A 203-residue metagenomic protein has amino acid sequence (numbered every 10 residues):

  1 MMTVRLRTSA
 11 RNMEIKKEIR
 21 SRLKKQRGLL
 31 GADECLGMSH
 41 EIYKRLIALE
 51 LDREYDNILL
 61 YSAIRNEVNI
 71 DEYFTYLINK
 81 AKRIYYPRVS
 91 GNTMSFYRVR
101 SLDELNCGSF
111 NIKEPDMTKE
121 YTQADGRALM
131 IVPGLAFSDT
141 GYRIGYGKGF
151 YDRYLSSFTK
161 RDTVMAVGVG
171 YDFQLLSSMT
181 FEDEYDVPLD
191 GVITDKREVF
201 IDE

Functional and structural regions predicted by a protein language model:
M1-N12: N-terminal amphipathic/basic-hydrophobic helices that include classical n-h-c signal peptides and signal-anchor
R11-G126: N-terminal active-site beta-alpha-beta segment that forms phosphate/nucleotide-binding and substrate-recognition loops
N12-E14, E18, K25, L29 (+4 more regions): Surface-exposed, charge/polar-rich loops and edge strands
I64, A136, E198: Flexible, active-site-proximal loop/turn residues at the rims of small-molecule/cofactor binding pockets and catalytic
Y146-D152: Charged helix-capping and loop-helix junction motifs
